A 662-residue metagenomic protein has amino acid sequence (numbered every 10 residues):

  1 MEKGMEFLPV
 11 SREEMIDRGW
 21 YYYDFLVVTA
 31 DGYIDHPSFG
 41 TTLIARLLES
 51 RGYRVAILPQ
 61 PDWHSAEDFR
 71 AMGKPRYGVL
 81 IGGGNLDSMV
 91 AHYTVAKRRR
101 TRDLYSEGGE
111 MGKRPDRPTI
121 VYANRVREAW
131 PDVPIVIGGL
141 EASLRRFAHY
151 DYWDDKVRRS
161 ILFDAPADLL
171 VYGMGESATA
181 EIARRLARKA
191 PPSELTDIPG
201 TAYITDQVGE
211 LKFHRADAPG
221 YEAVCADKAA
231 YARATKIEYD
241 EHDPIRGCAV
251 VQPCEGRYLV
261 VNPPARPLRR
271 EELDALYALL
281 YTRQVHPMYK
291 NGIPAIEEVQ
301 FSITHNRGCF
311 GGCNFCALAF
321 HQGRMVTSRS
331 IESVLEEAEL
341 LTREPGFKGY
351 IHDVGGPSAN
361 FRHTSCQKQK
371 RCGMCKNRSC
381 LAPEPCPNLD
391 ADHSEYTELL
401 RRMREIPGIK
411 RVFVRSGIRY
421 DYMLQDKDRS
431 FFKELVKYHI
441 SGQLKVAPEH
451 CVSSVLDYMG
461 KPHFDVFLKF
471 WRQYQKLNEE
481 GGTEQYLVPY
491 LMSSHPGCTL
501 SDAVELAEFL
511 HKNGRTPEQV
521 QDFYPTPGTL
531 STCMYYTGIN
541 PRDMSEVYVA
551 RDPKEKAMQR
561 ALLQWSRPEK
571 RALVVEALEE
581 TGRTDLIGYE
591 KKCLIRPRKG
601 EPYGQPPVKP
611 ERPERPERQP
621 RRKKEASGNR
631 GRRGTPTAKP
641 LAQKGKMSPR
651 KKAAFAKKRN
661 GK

Functional and structural regions predicted by a protein language model:
E14, G32, G40, P59-E255 (+2 more regions): Glycine-rich beta-alpha loop elements in corrinoid/cobalamin-binding modules across cobalamin-dependent enzymes
V27, L43, D62-W63, L340-V488 (+1 more regions): Conserved SAM/AdoMet-binding glycine-rich loop
A30-D31, Y289-A317, Y350: N-terminal pre-triad scaffold of radical SAM enzymes
H64, S193-H242, G256, A265-L268 (+8 more regions): Terminal amphipathic helices with adjacent charged low-complexity linkers/tails
D87-A96, L144-R146, E176-E181, T205-E210 (+8 more regions): Flexible glycine/acidic-rich beta-alpha junction loops that bind and position SAM and/or redox cofactors in anaerobic
I161-G173, A561-Q605: Amphipathic alpha-helical packing elements
D168, L276, C313, V334 (+3 more regions): Conserved, mostly hydrophobic/aromatic
V608-K662: Intrinsically disordered, Lys/Arg-rich low-complexity segments
